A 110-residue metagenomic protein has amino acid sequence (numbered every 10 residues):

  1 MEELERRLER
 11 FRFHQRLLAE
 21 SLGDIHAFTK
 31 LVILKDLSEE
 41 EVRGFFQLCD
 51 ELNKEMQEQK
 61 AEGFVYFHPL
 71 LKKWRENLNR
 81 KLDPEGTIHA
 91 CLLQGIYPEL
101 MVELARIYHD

Functional and structural regions predicted by a protein language model:
M1-L31: Long, leucine- and charge-enriched amphipathic alpha-helices that form heptad-repeat coiled-coil/leucine-zipper-like
L4-R7, F11, F45, K60-F67 (+2 more regions): Intrinsic-disorder-associated interaction segments
R16, G23, Q57-F64, L82 (+2 more regions): Residue-level signal for secondary-structure boundary elements
L22-W74: Amphipathic alpha-helical interaction modules
W74-D110: Amphipathic alpha-helical binding modules
